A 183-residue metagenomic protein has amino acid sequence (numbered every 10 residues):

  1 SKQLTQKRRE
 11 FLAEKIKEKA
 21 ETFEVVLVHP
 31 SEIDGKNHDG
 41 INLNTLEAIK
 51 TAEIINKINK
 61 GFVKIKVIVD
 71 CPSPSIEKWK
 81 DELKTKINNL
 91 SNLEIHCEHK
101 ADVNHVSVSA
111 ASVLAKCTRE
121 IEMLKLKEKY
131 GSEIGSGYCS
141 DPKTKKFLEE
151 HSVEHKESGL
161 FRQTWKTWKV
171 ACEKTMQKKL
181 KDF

Functional and structural regions predicted by a protein language model:
S1-F183: RNase H-like, Mg2+-dependent phosphodiesterase core, and more generally RNA phosphate-backbone-engaging helix-loop
